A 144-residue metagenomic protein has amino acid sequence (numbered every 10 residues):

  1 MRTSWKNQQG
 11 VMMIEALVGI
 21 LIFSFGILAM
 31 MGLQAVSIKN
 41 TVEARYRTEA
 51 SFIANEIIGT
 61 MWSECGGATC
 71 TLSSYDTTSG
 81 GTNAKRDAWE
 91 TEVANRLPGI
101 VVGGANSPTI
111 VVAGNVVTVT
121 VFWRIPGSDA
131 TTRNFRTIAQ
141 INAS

Functional and structural regions predicted by a protein language model:
M1-V11: N-terminal leader/signal peptides at the extreme start of proteins
Q8-Q9, Q34, Q140: Residue-identity detector for glutamine
Q9-I22: N-terminal signal-anchor/signal peptide hydrophobic helix marking the start of the first transmembrane segment
I14, S24-I27, Q34, A54 (+1 more regions): Alpha-helical structural signal
L17, M30-M31, V117: A short linear-motif detector with a strong N-terminal bias
I22-A44: C-terminal juxtamembrane segment of a hydrophobic transmembrane alpha-helix
K39-S144: Flexible, low-complexity segments enriched in proline/glycine/serine and punctuated by aromatic residues
